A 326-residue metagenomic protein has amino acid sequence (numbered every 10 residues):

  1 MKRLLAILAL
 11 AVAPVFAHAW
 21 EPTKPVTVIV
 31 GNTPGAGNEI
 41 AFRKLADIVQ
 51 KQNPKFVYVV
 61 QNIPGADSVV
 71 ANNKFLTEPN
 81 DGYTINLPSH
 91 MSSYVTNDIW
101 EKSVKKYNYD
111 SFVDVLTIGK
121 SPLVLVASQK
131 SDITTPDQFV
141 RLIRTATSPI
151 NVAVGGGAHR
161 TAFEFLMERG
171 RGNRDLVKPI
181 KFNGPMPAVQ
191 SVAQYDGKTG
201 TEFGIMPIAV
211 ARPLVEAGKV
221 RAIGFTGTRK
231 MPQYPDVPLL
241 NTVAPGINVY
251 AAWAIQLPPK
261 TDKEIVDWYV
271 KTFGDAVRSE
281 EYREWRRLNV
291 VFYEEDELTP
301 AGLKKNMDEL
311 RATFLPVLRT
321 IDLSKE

Functional and structural regions predicted by a protein language model:
M1-A9: Sec-dependent signal peptide recognition, specifically the positively charged N-region followed immediately by
A9-H18: Hydrophobic h-region of N-terminal signal peptides that target proteins for export in Gram-negative bacteria
A19-S111, A158-H159, R169-P207, E295-E297 (+1 more regions): N-terminal (or domain-start) structured segment
W20-T23, K51-Q52, K74-T84, D98-P187 (+2 more regions): Hinge/capping helix and adjacent helix->loop/strand transition within the periplasmic-binding protein
T23-P25, K263-E326: An extracytoplasmic/periplasmic, membrane-proximal ligand-sensing/linker region
P34-G35, H90-Y94, P122, S131-D132 (+4 more regions): Solvent-exposed loop/turn segments at secondary-structure junctions within structured extracellular/periplasmic domains
E39-D47, R160-E164, Y234, R283 (+1 more regions): Short, surface-exposed alpha-helical segments at coil->helix boundaries
A188-A193, G197-P235, N241: Pocket-lining segment of extracytoplasmic ligand-binding domains
